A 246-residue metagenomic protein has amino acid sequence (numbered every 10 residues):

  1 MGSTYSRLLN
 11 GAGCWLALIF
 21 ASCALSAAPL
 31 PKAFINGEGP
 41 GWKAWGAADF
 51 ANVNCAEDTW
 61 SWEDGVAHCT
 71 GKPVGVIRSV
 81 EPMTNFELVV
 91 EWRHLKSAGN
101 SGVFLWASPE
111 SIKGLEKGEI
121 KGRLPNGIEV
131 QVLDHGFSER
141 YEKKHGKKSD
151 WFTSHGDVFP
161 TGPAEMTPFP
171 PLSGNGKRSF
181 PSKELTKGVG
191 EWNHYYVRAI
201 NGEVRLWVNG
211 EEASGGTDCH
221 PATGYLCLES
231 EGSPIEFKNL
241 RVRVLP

Functional and structural regions predicted by a protein language model:
M1-N10: N-terminal secretory signal peptides that target proteins for export/translocation
G11-A24: Bacterial N-terminal signal peptides
S26-P246: Carbohydrate-interacting regions of secretory-pathway proteins
